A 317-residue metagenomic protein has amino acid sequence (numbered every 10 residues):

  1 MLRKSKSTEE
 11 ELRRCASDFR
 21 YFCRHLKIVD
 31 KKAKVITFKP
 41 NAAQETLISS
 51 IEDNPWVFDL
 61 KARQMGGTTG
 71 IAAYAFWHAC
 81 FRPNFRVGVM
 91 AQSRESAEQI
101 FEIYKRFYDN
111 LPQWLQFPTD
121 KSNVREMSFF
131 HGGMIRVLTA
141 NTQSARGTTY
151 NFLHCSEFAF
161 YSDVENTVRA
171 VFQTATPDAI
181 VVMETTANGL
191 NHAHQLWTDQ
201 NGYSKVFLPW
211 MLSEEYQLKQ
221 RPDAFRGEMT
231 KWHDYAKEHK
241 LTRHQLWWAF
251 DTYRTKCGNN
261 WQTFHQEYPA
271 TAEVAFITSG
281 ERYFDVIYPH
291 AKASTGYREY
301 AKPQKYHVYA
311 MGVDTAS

Functional and structural regions predicted by a protein language model:
M1-W56: Pre-P-loop entry segment of helicase/translocase ATPase cores
N54-Y74: Walker A/P-loop
M65-G66, A97, A145, F160-D163: Catalytic P-loop NTPase motifs of RecA-like helicase/translocase cores
F85-R106: Conserved Walker A/P-loop ATP-binding site and its immediately adjacent core in helicase/helicase-like ATPase domains
I100-N151: Inter-Walker segment of RecA-like/P-loop motor cores
F152, S162-L246: ASCE P-loop NTPase helicase motor core
S156-F158: Walker B catalytic acidic pair
R221-V313: ATPase catalytic-site recognition across NTP-hydrolyzing enzymes
